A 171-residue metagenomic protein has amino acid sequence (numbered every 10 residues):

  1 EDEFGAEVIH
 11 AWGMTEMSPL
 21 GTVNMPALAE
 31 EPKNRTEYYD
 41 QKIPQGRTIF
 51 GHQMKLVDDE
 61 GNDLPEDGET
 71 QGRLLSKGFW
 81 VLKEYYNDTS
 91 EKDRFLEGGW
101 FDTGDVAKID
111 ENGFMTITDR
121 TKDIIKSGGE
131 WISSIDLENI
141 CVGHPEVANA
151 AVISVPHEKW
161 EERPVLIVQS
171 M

Functional and structural regions predicted by a protein language model:
E1-D40, Q53, E60, P65: Gly/Ser/Thr-rich phosphate-binding loop
G5, G51, E146-N149: Glycine-centered tight turns that cap/initiate beta-strands
Q41-T48, L96-G99: Short Gly/Pro-enriched turn/cap motifs at secondary-structure boundaries
G46, P65-G68, K83-N87: Active-site glycine/GP-rich loop and adjacent strand/helix microenvironment that borders small-molecule binding pockets
G51-L75, E111-N112: Conserved beta-loop-beta connector loops within the AMP-binding
G78, K83-E84, V106-M171: AMP-binding/adenylate-forming catalytic core of the ANL superfamily
E91-K92: Short secondary-structure edge/capping micro-motifs at helix/strand boundaries
